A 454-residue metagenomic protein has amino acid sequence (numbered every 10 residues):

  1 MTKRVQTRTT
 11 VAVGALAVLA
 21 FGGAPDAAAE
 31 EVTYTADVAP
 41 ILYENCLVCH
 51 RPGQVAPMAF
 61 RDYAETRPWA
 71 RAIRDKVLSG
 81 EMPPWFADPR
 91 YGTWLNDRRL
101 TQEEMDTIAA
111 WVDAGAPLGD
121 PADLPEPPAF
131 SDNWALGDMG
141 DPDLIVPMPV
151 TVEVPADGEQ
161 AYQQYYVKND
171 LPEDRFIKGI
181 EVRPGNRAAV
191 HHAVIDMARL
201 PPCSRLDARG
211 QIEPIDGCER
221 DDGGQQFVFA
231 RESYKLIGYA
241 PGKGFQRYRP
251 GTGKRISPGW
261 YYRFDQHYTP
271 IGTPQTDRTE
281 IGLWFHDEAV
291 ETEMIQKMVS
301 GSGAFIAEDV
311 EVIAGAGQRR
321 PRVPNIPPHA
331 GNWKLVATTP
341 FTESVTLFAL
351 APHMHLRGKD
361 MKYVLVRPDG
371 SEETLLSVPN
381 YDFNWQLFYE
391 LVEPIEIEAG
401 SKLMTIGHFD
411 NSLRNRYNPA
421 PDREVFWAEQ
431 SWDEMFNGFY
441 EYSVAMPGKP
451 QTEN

Functional and structural regions predicted by a protein language model:
M1-T7: N-terminal secretory signal peptides that target proteins for export/translocation
T2, G23-A29, K449-N454: Basic/polar N-terminal segments that are highly enriched at the extreme N-terminus, encompassing both cleavable
R8-T10, E30, E65, R74 (+6 more regions): Generic detector of ordered secondary-structure context
T10-G22: Bacterial N-terminal signal peptides
A20-G22, A39, D75, R255 (+1 more regions): Generic structural signal for beta-strand residues in well-ordered domains
P25-D170, G179, G259-D265: Aromatic- and Gly/Pro-enriched helix-to-coil junctions and flexible linker segments
W134-E453: His-enriched metal-coordination microenvironments in redox/metal-binding proteins
